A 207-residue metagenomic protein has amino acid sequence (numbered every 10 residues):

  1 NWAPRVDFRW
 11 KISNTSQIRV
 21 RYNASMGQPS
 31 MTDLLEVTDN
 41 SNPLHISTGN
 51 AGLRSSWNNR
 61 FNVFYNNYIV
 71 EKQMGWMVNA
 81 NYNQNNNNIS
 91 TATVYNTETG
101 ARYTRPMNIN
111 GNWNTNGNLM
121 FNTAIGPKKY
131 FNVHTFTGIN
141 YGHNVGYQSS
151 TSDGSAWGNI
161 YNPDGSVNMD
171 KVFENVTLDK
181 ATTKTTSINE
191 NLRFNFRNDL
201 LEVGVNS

Functional and structural regions predicted by a protein language model:
N1-S207: Exposed, low-structure sequence patches enriched in small/polar residues
